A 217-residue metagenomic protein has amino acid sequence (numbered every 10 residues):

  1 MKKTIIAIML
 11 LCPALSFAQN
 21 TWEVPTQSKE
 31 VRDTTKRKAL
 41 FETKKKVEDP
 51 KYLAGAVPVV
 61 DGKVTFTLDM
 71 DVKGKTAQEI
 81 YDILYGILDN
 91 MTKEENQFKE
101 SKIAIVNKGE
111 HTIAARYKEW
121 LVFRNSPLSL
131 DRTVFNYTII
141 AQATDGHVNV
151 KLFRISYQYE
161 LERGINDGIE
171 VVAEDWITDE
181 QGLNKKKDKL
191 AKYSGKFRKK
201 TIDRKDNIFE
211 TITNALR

Functional and structural regions predicted by a protein language model:
M1-V24: Bacterial Sec-dependent N-terminal signal peptides
Q19-R217: Ser/Thr-rich, low-complexity intrinsically disordered terminal regions
